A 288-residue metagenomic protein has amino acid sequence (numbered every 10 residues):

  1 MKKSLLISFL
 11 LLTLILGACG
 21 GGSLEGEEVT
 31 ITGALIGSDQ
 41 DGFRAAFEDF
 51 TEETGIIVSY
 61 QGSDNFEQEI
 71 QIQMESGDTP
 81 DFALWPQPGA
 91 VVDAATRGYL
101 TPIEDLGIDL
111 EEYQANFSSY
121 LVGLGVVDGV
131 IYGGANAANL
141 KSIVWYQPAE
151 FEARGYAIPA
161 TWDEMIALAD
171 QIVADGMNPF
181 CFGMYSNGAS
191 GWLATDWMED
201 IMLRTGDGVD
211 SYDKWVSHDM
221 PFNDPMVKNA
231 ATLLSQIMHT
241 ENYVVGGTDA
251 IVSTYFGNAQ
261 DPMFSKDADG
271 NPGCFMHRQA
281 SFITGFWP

Functional and structural regions predicted by a protein language model:
S4, C19-R97, L106-A115, G129 (+1 more regions): Conserved N-terminal structural module of periplasmic/extracytoplasmic solute-binding proteins
S8-G17: Bacterial N-terminal signal peptides
E27-V29, T54-I57, G77-D81, V130-I131 (+3 more regions): Loop/turn elements at helix/coil->beta-strand transitions in domains of secreted/extracellular proteins
T32-G33, S59-Q61, D81-W85, Y132-A135 (+3 more regions): Structural recognition of the beta-strand scaffold that forms the well-ordered cores of secreted hydrolase catalytic
E67-Q68, M184-S186, D207-W287: Extracytoplasmic ligand-binding clamshell segments of periplasmic binding protein
Q68-T79, R97, E150-F151, A169-D175 (+1 more regions): Short helices/loops that flank or line small-molecule/ion binding pockets
P88-I143, I166, I172, L193: Hinge/lid segment of periplasmic solute-binding proteins
V127-N136, I166-M220: Extracytoplasmic/periplasmic solute-binding protein
